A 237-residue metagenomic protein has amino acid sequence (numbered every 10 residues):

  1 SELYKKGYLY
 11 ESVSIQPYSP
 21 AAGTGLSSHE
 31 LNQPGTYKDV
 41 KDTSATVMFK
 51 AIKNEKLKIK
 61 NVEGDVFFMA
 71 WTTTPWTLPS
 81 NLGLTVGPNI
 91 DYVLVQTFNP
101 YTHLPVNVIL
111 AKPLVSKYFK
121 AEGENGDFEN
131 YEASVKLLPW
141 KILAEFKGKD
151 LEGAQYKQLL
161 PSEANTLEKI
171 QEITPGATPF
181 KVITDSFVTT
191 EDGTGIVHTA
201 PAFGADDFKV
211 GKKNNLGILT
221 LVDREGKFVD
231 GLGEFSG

Functional and structural regions predicted by a protein language model:
S1-E225: NTP-handling and nucleic-acid-processing catalytic cores
I196-H198, L232-G237: The substrate-binding groove and active-site-proximal loops of carbohydrate-active enzymes, especially glycoside
